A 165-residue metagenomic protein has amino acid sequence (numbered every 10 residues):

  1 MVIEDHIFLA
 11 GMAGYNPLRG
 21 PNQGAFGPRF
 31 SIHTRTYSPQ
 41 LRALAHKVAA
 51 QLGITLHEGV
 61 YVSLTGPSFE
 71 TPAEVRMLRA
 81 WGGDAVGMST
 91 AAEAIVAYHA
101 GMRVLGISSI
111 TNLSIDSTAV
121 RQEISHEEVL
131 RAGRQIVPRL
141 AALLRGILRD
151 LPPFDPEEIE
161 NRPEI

Functional and structural regions predicted by a protein language model:
M1-A119, H126-I165: Glycine-rich phosphate- or other oxyanion-binding loops that anchor nucleotides, phosphorylated ligands
